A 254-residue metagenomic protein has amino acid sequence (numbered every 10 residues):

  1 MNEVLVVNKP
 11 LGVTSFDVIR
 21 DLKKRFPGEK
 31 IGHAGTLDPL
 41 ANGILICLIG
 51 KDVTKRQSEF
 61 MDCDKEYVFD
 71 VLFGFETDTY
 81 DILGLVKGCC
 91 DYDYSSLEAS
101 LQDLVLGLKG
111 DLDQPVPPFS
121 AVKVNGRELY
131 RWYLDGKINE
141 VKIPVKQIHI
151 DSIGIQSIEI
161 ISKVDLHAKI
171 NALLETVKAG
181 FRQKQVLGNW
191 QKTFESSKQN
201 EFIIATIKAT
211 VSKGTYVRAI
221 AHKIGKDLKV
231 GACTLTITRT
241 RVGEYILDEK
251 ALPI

Functional and structural regions predicted by a protein language model:
M1-I254: Catalytic/RNA-binding core of pseudouridine synthases
